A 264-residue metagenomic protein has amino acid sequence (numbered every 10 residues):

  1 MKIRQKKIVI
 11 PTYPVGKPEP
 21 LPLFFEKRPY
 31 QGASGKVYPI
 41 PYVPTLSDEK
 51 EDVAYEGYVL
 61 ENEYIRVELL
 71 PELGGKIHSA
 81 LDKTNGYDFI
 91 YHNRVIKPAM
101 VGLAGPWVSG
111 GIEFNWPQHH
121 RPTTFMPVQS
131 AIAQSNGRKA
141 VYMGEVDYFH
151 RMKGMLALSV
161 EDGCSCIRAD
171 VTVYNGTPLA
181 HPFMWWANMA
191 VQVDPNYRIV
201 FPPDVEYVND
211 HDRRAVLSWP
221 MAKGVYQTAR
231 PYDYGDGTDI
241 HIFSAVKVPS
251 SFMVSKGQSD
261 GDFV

Functional and structural regions predicted by a protein language model:
M1, K6-P18, P22, Y58-E61 (+4 more regions): A contiguous, surface-exposed recognition patch within enzymatic or periplasmic domains that forms
L23-D52, G57-E61, S109-C166: Extended, loop-rich substrate-binding clefts of extracytoplasmic carbohydrate-active enzymes
R66, D88, R151-K153: Short, mixed charged/polar active-site loops that provide acid/base catalysis or chelate metal/phosphate cofactors
T84-L103: Active-site-surrounding "flap" and adjacent substrate/cofactor-binding loops of secreted or lumenal enzymes, prototyped
F89, G105-V108, E113-F114, A140 (+4 more regions): Polar low-complexity intrinsically disordered regions enriched in Ser/Thr and small residues
L103-G110, F114-P117, R121, V208-M221: Core domains of carbohydrate- and sulfate-ester-processing enzymes
